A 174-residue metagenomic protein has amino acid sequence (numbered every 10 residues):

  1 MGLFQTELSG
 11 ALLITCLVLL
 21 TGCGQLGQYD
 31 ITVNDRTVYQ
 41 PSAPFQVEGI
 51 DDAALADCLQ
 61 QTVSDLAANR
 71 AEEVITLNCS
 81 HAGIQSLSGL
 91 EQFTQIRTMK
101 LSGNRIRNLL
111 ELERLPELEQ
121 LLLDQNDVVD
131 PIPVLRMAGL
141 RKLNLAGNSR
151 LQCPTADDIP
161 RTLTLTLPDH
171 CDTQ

Functional and structural regions predicted by a protein language model:
G2-F4, I14, C23-C79, G89 (+1 more regions): N-terminal capping/linker segments that flank leucine-rich repeat
E7: Polyanion-binding interface signature
G10-L17: Hydrophobic helical h-region of N-terminal Sec-dependent signal peptides in bacterial secretory/periplasmic proteins
S64, E72-S86, Q95-E111, P116-I132 (+1 more regions): Concave beta-strand-loop units of leucine-rich repeat
